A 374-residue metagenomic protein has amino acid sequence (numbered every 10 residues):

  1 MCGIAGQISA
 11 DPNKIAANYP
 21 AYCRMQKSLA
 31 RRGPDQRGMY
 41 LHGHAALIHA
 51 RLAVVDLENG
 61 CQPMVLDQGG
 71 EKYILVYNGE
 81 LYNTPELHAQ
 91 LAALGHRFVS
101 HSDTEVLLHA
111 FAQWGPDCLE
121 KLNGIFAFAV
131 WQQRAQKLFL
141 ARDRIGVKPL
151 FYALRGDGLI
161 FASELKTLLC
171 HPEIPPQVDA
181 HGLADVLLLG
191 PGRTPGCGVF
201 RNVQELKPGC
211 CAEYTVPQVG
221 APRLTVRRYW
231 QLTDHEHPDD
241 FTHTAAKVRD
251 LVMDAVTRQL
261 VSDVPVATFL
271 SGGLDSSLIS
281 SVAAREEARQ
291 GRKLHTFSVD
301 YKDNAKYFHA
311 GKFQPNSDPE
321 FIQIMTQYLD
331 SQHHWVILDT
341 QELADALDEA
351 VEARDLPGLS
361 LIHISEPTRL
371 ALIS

Functional and structural regions predicted by a protein language model:
M1-D355: Cysteine-centered catalytic environments shared across enzyme families
P357-L359: Long, Lys/Arg- and hydrophobic-enriched amphipathic alpha-helices
I362-S374: Single conserved hydrophobic/aromatic residue that forms the stacking wall/gate of nucleotide- or nucleobase-binding
